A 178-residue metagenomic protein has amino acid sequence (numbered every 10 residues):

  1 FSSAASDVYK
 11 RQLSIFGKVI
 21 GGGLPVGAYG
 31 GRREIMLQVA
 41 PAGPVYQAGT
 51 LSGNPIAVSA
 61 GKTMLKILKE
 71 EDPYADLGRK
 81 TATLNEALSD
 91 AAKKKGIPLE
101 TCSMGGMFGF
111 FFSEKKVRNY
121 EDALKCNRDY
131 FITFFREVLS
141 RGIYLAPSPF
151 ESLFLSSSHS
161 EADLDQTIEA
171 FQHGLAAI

Functional and structural regions predicted by a protein language model:
F1-Y9: Single conserved hydrophobic/aromatic residue that forms the stacking wall/gate of nucleotide- or nucleobase-binding
R11-Q38, G53-A60: Active-site PLP attachment segment
S14, G27-A28, N54, L77 (+3 more regions): Buried hydrophobic positions in well-ordered alpha/beta secondary-structure cores of metabolic enzymes
P44-G53: A short glycine-threonine-serine/GTX helix/turn-capping micro-motif
G49, L99-M104, L145-P149: Short beta-strand
I56-A75, E114-R118, S158-E161: Amphipathic alpha-helix from the class-I
K69-E71, E137-I178: PLP-dependent enzyme catalytic core of the Aspartate aminotransferase-like
A82-E86, K95-F134: Conserved PLP-binding catalytic core of the aspartate aminotransferase-like
